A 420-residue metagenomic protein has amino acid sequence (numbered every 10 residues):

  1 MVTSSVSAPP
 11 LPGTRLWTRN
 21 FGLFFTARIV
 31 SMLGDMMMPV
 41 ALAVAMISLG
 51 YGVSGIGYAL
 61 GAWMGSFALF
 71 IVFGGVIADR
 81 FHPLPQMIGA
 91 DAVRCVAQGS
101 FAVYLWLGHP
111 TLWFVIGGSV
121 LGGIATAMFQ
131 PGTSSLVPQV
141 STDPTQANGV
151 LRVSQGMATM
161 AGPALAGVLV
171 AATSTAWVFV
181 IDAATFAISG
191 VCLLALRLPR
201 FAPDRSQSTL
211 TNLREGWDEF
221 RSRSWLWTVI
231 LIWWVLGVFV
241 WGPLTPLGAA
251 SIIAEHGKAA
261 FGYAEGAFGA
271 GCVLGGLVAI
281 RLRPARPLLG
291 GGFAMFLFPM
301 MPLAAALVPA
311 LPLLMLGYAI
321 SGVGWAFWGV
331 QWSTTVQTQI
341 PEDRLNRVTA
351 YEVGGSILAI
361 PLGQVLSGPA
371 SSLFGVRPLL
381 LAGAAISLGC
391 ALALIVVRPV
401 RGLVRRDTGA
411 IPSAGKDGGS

Functional and structural regions predicted by a protein language model:
M1-S420: Alpha-helical transmembrane-bundle signature of multi-pass membrane transport and export proteins
